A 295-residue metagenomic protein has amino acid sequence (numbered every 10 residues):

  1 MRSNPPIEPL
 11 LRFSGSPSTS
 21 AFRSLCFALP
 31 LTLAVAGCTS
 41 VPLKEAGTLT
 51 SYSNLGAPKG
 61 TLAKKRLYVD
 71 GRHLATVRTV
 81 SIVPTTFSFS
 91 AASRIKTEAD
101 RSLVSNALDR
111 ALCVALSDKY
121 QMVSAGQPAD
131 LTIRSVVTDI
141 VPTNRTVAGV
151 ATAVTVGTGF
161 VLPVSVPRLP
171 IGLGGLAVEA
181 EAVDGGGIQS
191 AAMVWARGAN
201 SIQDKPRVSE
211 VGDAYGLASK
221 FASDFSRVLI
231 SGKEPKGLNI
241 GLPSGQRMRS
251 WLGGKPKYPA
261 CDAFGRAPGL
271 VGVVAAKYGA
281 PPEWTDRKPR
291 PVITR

Functional and structural regions predicted by a protein language model:
S3-F27: Bacterial N-terminal signal peptides that target proteins for export
A34-G37: C-terminal motif of bacterial Sec signal peptides marking the signal peptidase cleavage site
T39-P42: Bacterial signal peptide processing site
G47-D70: Post-signal peptide N-terminal segment of mature Sec-exported envelope proteins
G71-T138: N-terminal segment of the mature soluble domain
D118-K119, G126-L131, V136-G185, A260-R295: Surface-exposed short loop/turn segments
L162-A177, V183-V228: Short secondary-structure boundary motifs at beta->alpha junctions and helix caps
Q203-E283, I293-R295: Compositionally biased, intrinsically disordered linkers/stalks adjacent to structured regions
